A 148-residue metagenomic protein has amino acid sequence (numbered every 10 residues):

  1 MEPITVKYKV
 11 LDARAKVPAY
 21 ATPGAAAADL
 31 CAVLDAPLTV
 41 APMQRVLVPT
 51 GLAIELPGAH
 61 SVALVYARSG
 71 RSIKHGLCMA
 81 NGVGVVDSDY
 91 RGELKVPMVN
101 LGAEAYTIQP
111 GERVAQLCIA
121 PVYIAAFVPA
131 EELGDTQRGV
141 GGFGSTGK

Functional and structural regions predicted by a protein language model:
M1-K148: DUTPase catalytic domain/fold
